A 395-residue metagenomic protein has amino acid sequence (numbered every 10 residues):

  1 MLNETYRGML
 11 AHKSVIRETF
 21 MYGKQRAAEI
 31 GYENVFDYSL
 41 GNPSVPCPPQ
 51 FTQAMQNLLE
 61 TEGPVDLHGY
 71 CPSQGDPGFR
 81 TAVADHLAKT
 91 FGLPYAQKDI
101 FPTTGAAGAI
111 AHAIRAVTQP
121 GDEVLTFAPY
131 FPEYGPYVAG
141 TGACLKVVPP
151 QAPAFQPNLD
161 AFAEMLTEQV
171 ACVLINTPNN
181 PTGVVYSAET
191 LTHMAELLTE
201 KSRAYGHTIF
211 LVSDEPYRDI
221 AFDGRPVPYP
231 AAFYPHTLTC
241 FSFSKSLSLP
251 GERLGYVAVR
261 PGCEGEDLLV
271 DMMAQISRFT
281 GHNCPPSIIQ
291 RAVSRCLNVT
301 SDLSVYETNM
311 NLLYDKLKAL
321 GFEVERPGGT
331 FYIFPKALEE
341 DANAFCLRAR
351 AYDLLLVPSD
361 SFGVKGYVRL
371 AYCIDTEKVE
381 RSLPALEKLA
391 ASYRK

Functional and structural regions predicted by a protein language model:
M1-I16, A27-T61, Q74, G78 (+1 more regions): PLP-dependent class I/II
D66-L67: Pre-Walker A segment
